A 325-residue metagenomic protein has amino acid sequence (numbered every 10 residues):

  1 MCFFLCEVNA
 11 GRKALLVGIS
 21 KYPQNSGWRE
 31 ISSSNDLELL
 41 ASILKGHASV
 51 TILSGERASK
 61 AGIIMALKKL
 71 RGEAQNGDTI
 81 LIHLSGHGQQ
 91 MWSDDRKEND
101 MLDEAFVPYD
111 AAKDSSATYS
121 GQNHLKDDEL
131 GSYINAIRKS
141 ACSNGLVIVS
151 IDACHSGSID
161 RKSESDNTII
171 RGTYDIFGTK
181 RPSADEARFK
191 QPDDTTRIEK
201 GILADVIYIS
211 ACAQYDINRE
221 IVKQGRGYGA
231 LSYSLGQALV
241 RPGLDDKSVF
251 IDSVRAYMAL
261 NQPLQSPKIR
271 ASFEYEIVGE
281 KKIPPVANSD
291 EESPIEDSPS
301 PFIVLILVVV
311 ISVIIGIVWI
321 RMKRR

Functional and structural regions predicted by a protein language model:
A10, S34-D78, A117-S132, A256 (+4 more regions): Functional beta-strand-loop-alpha-helix junction segments that form "active/interaction loops" within catalytic
A10-G11, A61-S85, Q90-S165, L244-V254: Caspase-like (clan CD) cysteine peptidase catalytic core
G11-W28: Short glycine-rich His-centered loop
G18, E38, S54, D127 (+4 more regions): Active-site-proximal C-terminal subdomain of hydrolase catalytic domains
P294-L307: Juxtamembrane/start-of-transmembrane alpha-helix segments at the extracytoplasmic/lumenal side of membrane anchors
L305-G316: Core hydrophobic alpha-helical transmembrane segments of single-pass membrane proteins
I314-R325: C-terminal membrane-anchoring or membrane-association module
